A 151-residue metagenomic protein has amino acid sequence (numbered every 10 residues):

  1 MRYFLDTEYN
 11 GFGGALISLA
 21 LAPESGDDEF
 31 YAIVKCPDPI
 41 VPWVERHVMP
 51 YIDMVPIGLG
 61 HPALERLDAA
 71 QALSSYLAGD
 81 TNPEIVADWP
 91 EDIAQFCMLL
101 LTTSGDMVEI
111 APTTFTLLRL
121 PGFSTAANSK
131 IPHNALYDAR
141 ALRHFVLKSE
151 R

Functional and structural regions predicted by a protein language model:
Y3, E8-A87: Conserved non-catalytic scaffold segment of RNase H-like nuclease domains
D6-E8, D92, D138: Acidic active-site catalytic centers that drive phospho-/nucleotidyl reactions and related ester hydrolyses
F12-G14, A94, H144: Conserved protein kinase catalytic core
A69-L73, D92, L142: Alpha-helical packing segments of well-folded alpha/beta enzyme cores
S75, M98, H144-K148: Residue-level signal for well-ordered alpha-helical scaffold segments within enzymatic catalytic domains
W89, T125-R151: Acidic, Mg2+-coordinating catalytic module of metal-dependent nucleases/exonucleases that use a two-metal-ion mechanism
E91-I110: Substrate-recognition/cap helix-loop segment adjacent to the acidic, metal-dependent catalytic center of Asp-based
V108-K130: Short, flexible loop segments at boundaries between secondary-structure elements
